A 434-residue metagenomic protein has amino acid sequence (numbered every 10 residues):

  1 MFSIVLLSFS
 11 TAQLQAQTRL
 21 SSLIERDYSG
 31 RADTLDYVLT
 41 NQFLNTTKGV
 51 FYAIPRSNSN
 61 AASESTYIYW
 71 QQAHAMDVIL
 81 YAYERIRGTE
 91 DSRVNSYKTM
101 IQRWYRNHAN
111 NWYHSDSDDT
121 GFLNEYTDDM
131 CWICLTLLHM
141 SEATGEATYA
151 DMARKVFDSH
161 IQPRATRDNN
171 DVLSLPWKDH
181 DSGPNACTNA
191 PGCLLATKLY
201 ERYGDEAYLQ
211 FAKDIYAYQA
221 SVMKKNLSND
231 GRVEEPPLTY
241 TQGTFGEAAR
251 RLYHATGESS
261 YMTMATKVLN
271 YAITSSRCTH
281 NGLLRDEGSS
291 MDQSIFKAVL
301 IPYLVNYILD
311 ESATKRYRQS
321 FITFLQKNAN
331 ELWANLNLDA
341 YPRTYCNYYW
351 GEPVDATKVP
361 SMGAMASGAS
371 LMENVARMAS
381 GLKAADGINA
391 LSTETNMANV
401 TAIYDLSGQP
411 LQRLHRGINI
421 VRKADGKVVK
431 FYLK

Functional and structural regions predicted by a protein language model:
M1-T18: Bacterial Sec-dependent N-terminal signal peptides
R19-V78, A82-T99, R103-D128, P184 (+3 more regions): CBM-like carbohydrate-recognition segments
Y83, R87, S141-G145, Y200-G204 (+4 more regions): Short coil/turn linking the two alpha-helices of tandem helical-hairpin repeats
V94-R202, L209-K213: Extended ligand-binding groove/face enriched in aromatic
D179, A186-G192, A196-Y200, A207-A249: Active-site cradle of extracellular carbohydrate-active enzymes
T244-T256, S260-R277: Oxyanion-binding "anion nests"
S380-P410: Residue-level detector of functionally pivotal "anchor" positions at catalytic/ligand-binding pockets or at interdomain
I418-K434: C-terminal tail/sorting-segment detector
